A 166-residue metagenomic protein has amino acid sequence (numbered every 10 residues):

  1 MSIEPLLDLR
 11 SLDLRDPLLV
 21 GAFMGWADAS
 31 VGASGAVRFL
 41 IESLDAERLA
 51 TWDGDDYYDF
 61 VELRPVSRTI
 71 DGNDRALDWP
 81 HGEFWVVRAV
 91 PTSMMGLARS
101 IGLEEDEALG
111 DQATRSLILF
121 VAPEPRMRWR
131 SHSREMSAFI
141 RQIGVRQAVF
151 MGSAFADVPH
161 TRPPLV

Functional and structural regions predicted by a protein language model:
M1-A122: N-terminal short beta-loop-beta anion/metal-coordinating cradle
Q112-R115, L119-V166: Internal, conserved structured core segments that host functional sites
